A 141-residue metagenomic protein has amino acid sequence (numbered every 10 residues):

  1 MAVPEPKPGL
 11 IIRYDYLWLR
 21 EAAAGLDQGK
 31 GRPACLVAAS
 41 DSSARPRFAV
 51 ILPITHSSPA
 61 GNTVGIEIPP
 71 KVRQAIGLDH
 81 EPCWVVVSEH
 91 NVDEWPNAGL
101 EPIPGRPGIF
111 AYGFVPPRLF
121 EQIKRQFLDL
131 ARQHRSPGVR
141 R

Functional and structural regions predicted by a protein language model:
P4, G61, I68-R141: C-terminal terminal-subdomain/extension
A23-G31, L36-Q74: Compact nucleic-acid interaction/catalytic patches
